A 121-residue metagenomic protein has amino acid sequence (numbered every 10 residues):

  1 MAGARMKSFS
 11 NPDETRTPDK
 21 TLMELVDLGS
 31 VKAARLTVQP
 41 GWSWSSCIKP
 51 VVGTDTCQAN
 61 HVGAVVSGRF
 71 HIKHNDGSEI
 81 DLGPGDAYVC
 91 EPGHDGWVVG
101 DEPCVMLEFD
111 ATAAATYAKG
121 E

Functional and structural regions predicted by a protein language model:
M1-T37, S45-S46, E121: A short, N-terminal "cap"/entry segment at the start of jelly-roll beta-barrel domains of the cupin/DSBH fold
K20, G41, G77-E79: Detector for glycine-centered tight turns/loop "hinges" at secondary-structure junctions
R35-L36, V89-C90, D95, G100-K119: A short hydrophobic beta-strand segment most commonly corresponding to one strand of the jelly-roll/cupin
S43-W44, G68-K73, G96: Short beta-strand segments in beta-sandwich/barrel cores
P50-D76: Glycine- and acidic-residue-biased ligand/ion/polar-headgroup-sensing regions
H74-H94: Short acidic-glycine-tyrosine-enriched beta hairpin
